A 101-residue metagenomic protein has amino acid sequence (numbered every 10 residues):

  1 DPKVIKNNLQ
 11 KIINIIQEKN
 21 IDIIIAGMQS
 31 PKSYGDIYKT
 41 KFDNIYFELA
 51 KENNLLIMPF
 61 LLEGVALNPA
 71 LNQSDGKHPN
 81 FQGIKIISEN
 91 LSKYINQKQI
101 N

Functional and structural regions predicted by a protein language model:
D1-N101: Alpha-helical cap/lid subdomain in secreted, periplasmic, or secretory-pathway luminal O-acyl-processing enzymes
